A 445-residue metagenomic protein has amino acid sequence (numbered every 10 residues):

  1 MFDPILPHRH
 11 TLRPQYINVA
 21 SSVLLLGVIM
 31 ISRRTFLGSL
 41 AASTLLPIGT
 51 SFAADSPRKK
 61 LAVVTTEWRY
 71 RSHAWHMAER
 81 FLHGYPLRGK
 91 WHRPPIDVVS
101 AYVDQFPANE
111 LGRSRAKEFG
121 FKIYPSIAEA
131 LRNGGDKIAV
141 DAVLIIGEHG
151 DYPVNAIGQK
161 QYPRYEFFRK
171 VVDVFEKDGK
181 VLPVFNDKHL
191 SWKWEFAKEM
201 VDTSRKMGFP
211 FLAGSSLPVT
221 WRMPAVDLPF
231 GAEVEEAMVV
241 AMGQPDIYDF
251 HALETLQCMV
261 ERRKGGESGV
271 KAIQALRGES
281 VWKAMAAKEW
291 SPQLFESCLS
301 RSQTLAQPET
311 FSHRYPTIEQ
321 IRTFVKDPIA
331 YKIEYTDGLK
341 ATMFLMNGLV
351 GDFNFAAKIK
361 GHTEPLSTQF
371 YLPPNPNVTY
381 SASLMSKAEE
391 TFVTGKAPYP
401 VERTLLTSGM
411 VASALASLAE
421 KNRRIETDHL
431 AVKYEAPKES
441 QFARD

Functional and structural regions predicted by a protein language model:
M1-I31, A42: N-terminal secretory signal peptides
T35-A53: N-terminal export signals
F52-E118, A237: N-terminal Rossmann-like dinucleotide-binding module
R58-K60, I96-D97, I138-A142, G179-L182 (+1 more regions): Loop/turn elements at helix/coil->beta-strand transitions in domains of secreted/extracellular proteins
L61, P210-R222, P229-P245, S268-E279 (+1 more regions): NAD(P)-dependent dehydrogenases' Rossmann-like dinucleotide-binding region
F119-V140, I146-Y152, F167: A structured beta-alpha segment of the ubiquitous adenosine-cofactor-binding alpha/beta core
E148-S215: Beta-strand-loop-alpha-helix segment that lines the small-molecule cofactor/substrate pocket of alpha/beta enzymes
M238-A241, H251-N375, A382-E402, V411-L415 (+1 more regions): Contiguous beta-strand/loop segments that form the cofactor/metal-binding neighborhood of enzyme cores
